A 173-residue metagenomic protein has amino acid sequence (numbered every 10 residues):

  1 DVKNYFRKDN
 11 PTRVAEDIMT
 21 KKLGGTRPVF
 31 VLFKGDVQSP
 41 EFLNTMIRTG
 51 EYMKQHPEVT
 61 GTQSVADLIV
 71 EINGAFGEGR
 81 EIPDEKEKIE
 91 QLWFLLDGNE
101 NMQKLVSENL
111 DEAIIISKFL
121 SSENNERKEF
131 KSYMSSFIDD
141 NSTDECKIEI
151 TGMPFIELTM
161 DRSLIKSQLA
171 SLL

Functional and structural regions predicted by a protein language model:
D1-L173: Extracytoplasmic
